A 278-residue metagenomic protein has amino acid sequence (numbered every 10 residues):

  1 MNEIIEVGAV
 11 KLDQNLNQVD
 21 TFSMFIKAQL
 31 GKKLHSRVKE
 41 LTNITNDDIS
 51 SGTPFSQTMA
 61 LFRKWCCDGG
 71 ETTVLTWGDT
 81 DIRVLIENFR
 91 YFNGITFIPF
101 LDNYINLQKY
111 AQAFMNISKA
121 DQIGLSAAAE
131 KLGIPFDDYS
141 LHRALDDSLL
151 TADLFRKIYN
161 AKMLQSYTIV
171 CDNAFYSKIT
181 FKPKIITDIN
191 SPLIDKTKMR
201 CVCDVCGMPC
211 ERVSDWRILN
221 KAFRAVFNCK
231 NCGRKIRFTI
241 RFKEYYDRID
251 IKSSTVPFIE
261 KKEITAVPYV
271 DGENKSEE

Functional and structural regions predicted by a protein language model:
M1-I86, I98, K182-P183, F238-E273: Conserved non-catalytic scaffold segment of RNase H-like nuclease domains
A9, Y104-L107, A129: Structural signal for hydrophobic
K33, K39-T42, N46-I49, Y110-S148: Active-site-proximal helix-loop-helix substrate-binding element of RNase H-like nuclease domains
T73-T80, V84-F89, G124-P192: Acidic, Mg2+-coordinating catalytic module of metal-dependent nucleases/exonucleases that use a two-metal-ion mechanism
Y91-I95: A glycine- and small-aliphatic-rich helix-loop capping segment at beta-alpha/alpha-beta transitions that lines
I98-Q112: Conserved beta-strand -> loop -> alpha-helix junction used to position metal-binding or nucleic-acid-contacting
K157-E278: Acidic two-metal-ion nuclease catalytic site recognized across multiple nuclease folds, prominently DnaQ/RNase D-T
